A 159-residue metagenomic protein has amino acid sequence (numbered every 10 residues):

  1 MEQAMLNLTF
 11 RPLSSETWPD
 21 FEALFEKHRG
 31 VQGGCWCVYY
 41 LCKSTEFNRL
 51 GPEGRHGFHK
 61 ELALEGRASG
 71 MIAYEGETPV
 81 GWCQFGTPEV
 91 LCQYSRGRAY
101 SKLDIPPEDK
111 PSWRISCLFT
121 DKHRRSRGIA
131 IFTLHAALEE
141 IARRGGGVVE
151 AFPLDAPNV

Functional and structural regions predicted by a protein language model:
M1-C42: Conserved N-terminal entry element of GNAT/NAT acetyltransferase domains
F21, A68-C83: Conserved beta-hairpin
E22-G30, C83-Y94, E139-I141: Short, solvent-exposed beta-strand-terminating loops
E46-I72, P88-Y94, R114: A short helix-loop-beta-strand connector motif used in the catalytic cores of GNAT acetyltransferases and, in some
E61, T78-R125, V159: Conserved acyl-donor/pantetheine-binding loop and adjacent beta-alpha core of acyl/acetyltransferases and related
I115, V149-A151: Conserved hydrophobic beta-strand within the GNAT/NAT acetyltransferase core sheet that lines the active-site cleft
I115-T120, S126-A142: Conserved acetyl-CoA-binding loop-helix of GNAT-fold acetyltransferases
A142-G147, D155-V159: Conserved active-site alpha-helix within GNAT-family acetyltransferase domains
